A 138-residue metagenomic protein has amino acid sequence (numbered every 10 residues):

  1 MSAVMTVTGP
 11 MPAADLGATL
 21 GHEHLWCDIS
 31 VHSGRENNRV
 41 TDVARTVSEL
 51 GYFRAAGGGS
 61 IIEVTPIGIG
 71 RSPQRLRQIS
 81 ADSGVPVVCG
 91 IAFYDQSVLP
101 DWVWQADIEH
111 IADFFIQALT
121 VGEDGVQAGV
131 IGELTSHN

Functional and structural regions predicted by a protein language model:
S2-H32, E36: Replace "His-x-His-based motif
D28-A56: Active-site-flanking structural segment that lines cofactor/substrate pockets
R39, I62-P66, D101-Q105, E109: Short gly/ser-rich anion-binding loops that grip negatively charged ligand groups
V40-V47, P73, Q105, E109 (+1 more regions): Electropositive phosphate-/nucleotide-binding environments in soluble metabolic enzymes
L50-R71, G84-V98, Q127-S136: Divalent metal-dependent hydrolysis catalytic cores, especially in the metallo-beta-lactamase
R71-Q78: Metal-dependent catalytic neighborhoods of phosphoester/phosphodiester hydrolases
Q78, V88, A92-N138: Active-site gating/metal-coordination segments in enzymes
